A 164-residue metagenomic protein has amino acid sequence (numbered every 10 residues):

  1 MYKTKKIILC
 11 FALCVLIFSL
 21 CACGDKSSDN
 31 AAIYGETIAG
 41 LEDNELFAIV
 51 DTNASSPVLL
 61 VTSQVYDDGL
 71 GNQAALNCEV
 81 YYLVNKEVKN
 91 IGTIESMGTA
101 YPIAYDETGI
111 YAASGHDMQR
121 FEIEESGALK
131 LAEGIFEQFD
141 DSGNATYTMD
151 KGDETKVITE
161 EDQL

Functional and structural regions predicted by a protein language model:
M1-F11: Bacterial N-terminal signal peptides that target proteins for export
S19-A22: C-terminal motif of bacterial Sec signal peptides marking the signal peptidase cleavage site
D25, Y105-L164: Acidic, small-residue rich beta-repeat scaffolds with periodic aromatic anchors
D29, G40-L46: Active-site acidic/histidine clusters and adjacent loop/turn architecture that either coordinate catalytic ions
D29-E36, A75-S96, R120-G134: Surface-exposed loop/turn elements that mediate protein-protein interactions on large endomembrane-trafficking
E45-T52, Y81, M97-D106: Short, exposed beta-strand/loop patches in secreted or surface proteins that constitute
V50-Q64, A104-I110: Acidic/hydrophobic-patterned starts of short beta strands in beta-sheet-rich repeat architectures
Y66-Q73: Short consensus segments that form the blades of beta-propeller domains, in both extracellular/periplasmic
